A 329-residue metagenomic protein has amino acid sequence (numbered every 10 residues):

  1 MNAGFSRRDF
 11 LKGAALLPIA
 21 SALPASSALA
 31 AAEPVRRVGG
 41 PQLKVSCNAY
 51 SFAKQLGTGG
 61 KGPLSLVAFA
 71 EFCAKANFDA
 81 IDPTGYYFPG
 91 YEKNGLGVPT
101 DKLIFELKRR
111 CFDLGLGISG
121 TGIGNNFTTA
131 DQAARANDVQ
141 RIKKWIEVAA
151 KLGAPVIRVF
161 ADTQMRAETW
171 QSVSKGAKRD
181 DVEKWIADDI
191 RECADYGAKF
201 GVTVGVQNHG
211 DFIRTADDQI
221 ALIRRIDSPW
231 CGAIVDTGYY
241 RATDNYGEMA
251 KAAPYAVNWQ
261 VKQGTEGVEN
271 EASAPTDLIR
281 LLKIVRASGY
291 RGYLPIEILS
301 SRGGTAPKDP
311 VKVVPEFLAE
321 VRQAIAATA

Functional and structural regions predicted by a protein language model:
N2-S46, S51-D79, I213-A329: Histidine-acidic metal/acid-base catalytic patches
A14-P24, A31-R37, E71, I104-G120 (+1 more regions): Active-site acidic/histidine proton-transfer and metal-coordination neighborhood in alpha/beta enzyme cores
P63-S65, G97-I104, V139-I142, A187 (+2 more regions): Charged helix-capping and loop-helix junction motifs
D79-A80, G117, P155, T203 (+2 more regions): Residue-level detector of anion-binding/catalytic polar loops
D82, G120-G122, R158, Q260 (+1 more regions): Conserved beta-strand positions in the central sheet of alpha/beta enzyme cores
D82-E106, Q164-A167: Glycine-rich, proline-tolerant flexible connector loops at the mouths of alpha/beta enzymes
G85, N125, A161, Q263 (+1 more regions): Residues that line or immediately flank small-molecule/substrate-binding pockets and catalytic motifs
N94-G97, N126-R135, T265-G267: The substrate-binding groove and active-site-proximal loops of carbohydrate-active enzymes, especially glycoside
